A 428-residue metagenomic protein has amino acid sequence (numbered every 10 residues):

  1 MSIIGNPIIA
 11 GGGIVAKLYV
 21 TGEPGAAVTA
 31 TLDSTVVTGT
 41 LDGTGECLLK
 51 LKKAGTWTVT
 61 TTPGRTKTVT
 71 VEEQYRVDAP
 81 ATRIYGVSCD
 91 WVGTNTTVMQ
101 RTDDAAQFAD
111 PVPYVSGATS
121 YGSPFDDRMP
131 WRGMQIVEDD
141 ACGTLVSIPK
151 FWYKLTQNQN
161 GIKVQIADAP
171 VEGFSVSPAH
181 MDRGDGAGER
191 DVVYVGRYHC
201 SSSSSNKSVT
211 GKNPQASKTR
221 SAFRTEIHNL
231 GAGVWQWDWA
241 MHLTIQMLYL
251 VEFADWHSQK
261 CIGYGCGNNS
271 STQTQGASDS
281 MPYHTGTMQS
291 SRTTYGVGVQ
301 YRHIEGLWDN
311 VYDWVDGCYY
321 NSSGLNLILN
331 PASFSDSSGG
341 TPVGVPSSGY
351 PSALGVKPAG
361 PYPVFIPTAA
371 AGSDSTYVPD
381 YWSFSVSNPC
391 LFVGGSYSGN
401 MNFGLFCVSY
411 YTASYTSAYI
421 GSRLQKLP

Functional and structural regions predicted by a protein language model:
M1-G12, R423-P428: Enriched but not universal
I14-G22: A short, amphipathic beta-strand motif
T35-L48: Short, acidic Ser/Thr/Gly-rich low-complexity loop/linker segments typical of extracellular and cell-surface proteins
E46-T58, Y75: Short Pro-Gly-centered beta-turn/loop motif in secreted/extracellular proteins
T62-P80: Structured interaction patches on ligand/partner-binding surfaces of diverse proteins
A79-S147, Y153-L155: GGW-centered surface loops in extracellular recognition modules
D139-C142, A169-L307: Short aromatic-cysteine micro-motif
L243, Y264-A277, Y283-H284, S290-S291 (+2 more regions): C-terminal, surface-exposed recognition/capping segments
